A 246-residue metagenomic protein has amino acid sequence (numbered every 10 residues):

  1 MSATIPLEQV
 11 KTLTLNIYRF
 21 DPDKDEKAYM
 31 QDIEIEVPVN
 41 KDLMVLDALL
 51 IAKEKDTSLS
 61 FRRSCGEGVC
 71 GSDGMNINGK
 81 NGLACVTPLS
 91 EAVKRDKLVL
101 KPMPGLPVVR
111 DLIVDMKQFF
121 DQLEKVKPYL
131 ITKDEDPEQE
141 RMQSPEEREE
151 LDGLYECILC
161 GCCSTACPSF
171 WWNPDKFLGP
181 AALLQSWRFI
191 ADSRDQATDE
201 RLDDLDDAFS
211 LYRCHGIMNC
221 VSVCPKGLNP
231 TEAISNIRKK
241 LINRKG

Functional and structural regions predicted by a protein language model:
E8-L15: Short structural boundary motif marking the start of a folded domain
I17-D23: Short polar catalytic/cofactor-binding loops
M30-L43: Short, contiguous acidic and Ser/Thr-rich linear segments
E36, N76-K80: Short strand-turn-strand beta-turns centered on an Asx-Gly dipeptide
D42-T57, D96-G246: Ferredoxin-type iron-sulfur electron-transfer modules in oxidoreductases and energy-metabolism complexes
C65-G74: Short, structured protein-protein interaction patches enriched in aromatics and acidic/basic residues, typified by
K80-L100: Glycine-rich phosphate/adenylate-binding loop and adjacent beta-alpha elements of nucleotide- or dinucleotide-binding
